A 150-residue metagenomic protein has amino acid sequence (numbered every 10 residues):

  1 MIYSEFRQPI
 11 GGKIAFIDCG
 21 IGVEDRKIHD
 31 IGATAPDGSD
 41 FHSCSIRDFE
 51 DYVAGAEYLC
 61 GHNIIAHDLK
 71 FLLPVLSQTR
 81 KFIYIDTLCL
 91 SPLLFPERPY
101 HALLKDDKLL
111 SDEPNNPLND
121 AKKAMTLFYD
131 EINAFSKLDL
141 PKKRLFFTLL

Functional and structural regions predicted by a protein language model:
M1-L76, F82: Conserved RNase H-like, two-metal-ion catalytic cores of nucleic-acid enzymes
D18, D86, D120: Acidic active-site catalytic centers that drive phospho-/nucleotidyl reactions and related ester hydrolyses
Y52, V75, L93-L94, D106-L110 (+1 more regions): Residues that form generic nucleotide/phosphate-binding pockets
P74-V75, R98, I132: Hydrophobic alpha-helical membrane context
I85-K108: Short alpha-helix plus adjacent loop in nuclease-associated cores
A102-L150: Acidic, Mg2+-coordinating catalytic module of metal-dependent nucleases/exonucleases that use a two-metal-ion mechanism
